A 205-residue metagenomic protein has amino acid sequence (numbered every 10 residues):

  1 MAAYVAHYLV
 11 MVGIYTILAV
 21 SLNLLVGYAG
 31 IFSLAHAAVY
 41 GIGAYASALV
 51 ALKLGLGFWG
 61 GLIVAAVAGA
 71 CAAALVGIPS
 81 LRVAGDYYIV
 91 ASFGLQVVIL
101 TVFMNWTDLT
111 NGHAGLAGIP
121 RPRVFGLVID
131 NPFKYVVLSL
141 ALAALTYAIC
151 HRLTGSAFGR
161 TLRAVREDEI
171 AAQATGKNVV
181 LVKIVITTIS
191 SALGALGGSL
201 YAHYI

Functional and structural regions predicted by a protein language model:
M1-I205: Transmembrane alpha-helices and adjacent helix-loop boundaries
